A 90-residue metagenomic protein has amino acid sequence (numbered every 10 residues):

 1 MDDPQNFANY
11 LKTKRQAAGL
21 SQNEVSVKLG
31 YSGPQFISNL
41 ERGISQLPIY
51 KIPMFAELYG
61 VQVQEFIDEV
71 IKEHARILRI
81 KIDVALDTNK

Functional and structural regions predicted by a protein language model:
M1-A17: A short, Lys/Arg-rich alpha-helix, primarily the initiator
K12, N23, P53: Residues within the helices of the helix-turn-helix
R15, S26, A56: The alpha-helix within a helix-turn-helix
G19-N39: Short alpha-helical DNA-recognition segment
L40-E41, K51, V70: DNA major-groove recognition helix of helix-turn-helix
P48-E65: DNA major-groove recognition helix of helix-turn-helix/homeodomain DNA-binding modules
E57, E65-K90: Short, charged recognition helix plus adjacent turn of helix-turn-helix-like nucleic-acid-binding domains
